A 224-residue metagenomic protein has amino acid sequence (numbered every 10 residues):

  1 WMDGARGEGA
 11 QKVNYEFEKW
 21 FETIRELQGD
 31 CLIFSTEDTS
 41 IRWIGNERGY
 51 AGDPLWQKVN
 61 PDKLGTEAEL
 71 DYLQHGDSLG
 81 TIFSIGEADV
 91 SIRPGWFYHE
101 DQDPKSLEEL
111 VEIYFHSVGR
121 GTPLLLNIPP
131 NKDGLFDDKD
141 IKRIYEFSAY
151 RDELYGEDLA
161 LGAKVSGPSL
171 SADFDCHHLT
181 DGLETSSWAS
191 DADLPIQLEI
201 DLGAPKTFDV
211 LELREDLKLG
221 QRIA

Functional and structural regions predicted by a protein language model:
W1-T180, S186-S187, D191-A192, E212-E215: Mature catalytic domains of secreted/periplasmic carbohydrate-active enzymes
C31, L198, D209: Residue-level detector of short, conserved catalytic/binding motifs and their immediate flanks
D158, D193-P195, Q221-I223: Short, solvent-exposed coil/turn segments
G167, I200-L202: Hydrophobic residues in beta-strands and at strand termini
L194-P195, G203-V210: Extended extracellular/luminal ectodomain segments enriched in beta-structured repeat modules
K206, R214-A224: Non-cytosolic beta-sandwich-type ligand-binding/adhesion modules
